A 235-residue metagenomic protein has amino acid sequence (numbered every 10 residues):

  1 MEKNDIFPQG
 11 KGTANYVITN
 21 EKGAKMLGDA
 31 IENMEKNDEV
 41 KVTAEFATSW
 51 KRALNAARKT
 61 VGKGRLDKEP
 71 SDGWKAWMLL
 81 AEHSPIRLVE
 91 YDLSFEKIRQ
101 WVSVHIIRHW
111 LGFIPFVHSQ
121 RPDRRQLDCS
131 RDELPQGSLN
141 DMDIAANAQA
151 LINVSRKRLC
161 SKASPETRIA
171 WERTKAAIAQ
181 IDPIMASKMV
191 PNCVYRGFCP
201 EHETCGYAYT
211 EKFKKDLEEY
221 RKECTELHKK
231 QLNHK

Functional and structural regions predicted by a protein language model:
M1-K235: Family-specific signature for flavin-dependent thymidylate synthase
